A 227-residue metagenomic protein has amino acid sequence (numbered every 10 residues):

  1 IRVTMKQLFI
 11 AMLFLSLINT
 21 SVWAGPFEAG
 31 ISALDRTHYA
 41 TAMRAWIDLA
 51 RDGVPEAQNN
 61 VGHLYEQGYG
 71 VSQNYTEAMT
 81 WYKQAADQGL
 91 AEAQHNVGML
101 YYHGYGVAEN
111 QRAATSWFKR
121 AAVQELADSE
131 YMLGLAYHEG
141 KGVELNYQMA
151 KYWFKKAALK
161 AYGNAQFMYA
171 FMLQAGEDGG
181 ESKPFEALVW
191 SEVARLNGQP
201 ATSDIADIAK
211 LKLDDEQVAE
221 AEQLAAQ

Functional and structural regions predicted by a protein language model:
I10-N19: Bacterial N-terminal signal peptides
T20-A24: Sec/Tat signal peptide C-region and signal peptidase I cleavage site
P26-A33, A45-L49, N60-Q67, N96-H103 (+3 more regions): Hydrophobic face of amphipathic alpha-helices that form TPR/SEL1-like repeat modules and related alpha-solenoid
A29, L196-Q227: Terminal, low-structured helical/coil segments at or just beyond the last alpha-helical repeat
H38, R51-V54, Q67-Y69, N74 (+11 more regions): Short helix-capping/linker turns of helical repeat alpha-solenoids
L49, L64, A85, L100 (+6 more regions): TPR/TPR-like alpha-solenoid repeats
